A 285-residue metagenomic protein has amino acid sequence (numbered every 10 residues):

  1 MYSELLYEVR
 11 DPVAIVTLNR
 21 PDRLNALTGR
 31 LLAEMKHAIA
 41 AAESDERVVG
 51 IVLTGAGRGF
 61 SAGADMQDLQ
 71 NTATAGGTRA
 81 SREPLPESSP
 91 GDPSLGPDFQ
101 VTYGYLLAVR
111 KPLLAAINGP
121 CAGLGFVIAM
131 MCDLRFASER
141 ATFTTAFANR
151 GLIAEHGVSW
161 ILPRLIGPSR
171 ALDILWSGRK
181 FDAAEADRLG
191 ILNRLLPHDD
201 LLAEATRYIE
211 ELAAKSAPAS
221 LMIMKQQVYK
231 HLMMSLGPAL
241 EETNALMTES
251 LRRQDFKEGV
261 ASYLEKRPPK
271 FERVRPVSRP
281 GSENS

Functional and structural regions predicted by a protein language model:
M1-A56, N71-A75, E283-S285: Conserved CoA-thioester-binding segment of acyl-CoA-metabolizing enzymes
M1-Y2, A261-S285: Terminal low-complexity tails and localization/encapsulation signals of metabolic enzymes
P21, F136-A141, L192-E241, Q254 (+1 more regions): C-terminal long alpha-helix characteristic of the crotonase
G55-Y105, C121, N149-G151, H231 (+1 more regions): Glycine- (often His-adjacent) and acidic-residue-rich active-site loop that binds/positions the CoA thioester
M66, F99, S159, P168-A171 (+5 more regions): A general structural signal for well-ordered alpha-helical segments in protein cores
T102-A108, A116, A122-W176, L189 (+1 more regions): CoA-thioester-processing core
R179-E185: Acidic, divalent-metal-coordinating active-site segment for phosphoryl/phosphodiester hydrolysis, typified by short
